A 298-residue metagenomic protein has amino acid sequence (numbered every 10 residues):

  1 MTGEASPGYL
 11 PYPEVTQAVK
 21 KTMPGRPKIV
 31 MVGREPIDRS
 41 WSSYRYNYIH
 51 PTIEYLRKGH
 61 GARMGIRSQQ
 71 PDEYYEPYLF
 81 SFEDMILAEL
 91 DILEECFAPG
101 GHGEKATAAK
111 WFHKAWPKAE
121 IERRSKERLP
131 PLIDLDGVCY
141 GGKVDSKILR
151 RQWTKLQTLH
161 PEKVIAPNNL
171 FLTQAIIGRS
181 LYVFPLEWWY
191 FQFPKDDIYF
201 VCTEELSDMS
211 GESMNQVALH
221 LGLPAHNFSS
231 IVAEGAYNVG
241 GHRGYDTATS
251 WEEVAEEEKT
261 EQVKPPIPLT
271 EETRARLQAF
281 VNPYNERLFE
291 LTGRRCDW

Functional and structural regions predicted by a protein language model:
M1-G25, R45-L170: PAPS-dependent sulfation machinery
G3, K28-V30, Y199-V201: Hydrophobic/aromatic beta-strand patches that form the interior of the parallel beta-sheet core in alpha/beta enzyme
A5-P7, M31-G33, N227: A cross-domain feature marking catalytic cores of carbohydrate-active enzymes and several ubiquitous metabolic/repair
P7-P11, G178-R179, E205-M209: Acidic, metal-coordinating catalytic cores used for nucleic-acid/nucleotide bond scission and strand-transfer chemistry
E14-V15, S180-F184: Short gly/Ser/Thr-rich phosphate-binding loop of adenylate-forming enzymes
V15-T16, S40-R45, P51-T52, G211-M214 (+1 more regions): Short aromatic-enriched loop/helix-cap "lid" or pocket-rim segments at secondary-structure transitions that line
T22-S43, G178-Y182, V217: Conserved phosphate-donor/acceptor-positioning beta-strand/loop module used by diverse small-molecule
R34, R124, D134, I148-A175 (+4 more regions): The conserved 3'-phosphoadenosine-5'-phosphosulfate
